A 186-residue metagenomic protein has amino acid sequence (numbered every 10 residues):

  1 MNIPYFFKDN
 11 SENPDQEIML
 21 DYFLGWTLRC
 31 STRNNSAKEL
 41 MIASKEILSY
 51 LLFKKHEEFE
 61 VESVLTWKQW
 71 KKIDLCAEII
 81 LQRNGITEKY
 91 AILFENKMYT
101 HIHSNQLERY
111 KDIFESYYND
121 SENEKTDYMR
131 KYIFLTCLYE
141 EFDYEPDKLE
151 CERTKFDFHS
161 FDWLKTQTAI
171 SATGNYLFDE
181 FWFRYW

Functional and structural regions predicted by a protein language model:
M1-W186: Charged, terminal alpha-helix-loop-beta segments that serve as non-catalytic nucleic-acid engagement and/or assembly
